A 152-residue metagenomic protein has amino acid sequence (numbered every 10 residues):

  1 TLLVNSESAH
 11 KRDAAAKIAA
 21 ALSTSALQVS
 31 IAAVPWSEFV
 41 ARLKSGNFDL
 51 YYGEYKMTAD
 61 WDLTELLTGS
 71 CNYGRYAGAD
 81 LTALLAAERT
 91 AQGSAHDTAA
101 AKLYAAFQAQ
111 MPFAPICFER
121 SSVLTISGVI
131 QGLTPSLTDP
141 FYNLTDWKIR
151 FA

Functional and structural regions predicted by a protein language model:
T1-A9, Y51-E54, Q92-S127: Bilobed periplasmic-binding protein-like "clamshell/Venus-flytrap" ligand-binding domains
T1-M57: Ligand/substrate-recognition segments at binding pockets and active sites
D13-A20, T24, A41, A79-A86 (+1 more regions): Solvent-exposed, polar/charged alpha-helical surfaces in well-ordered, non-transmembrane soluble domains, broadly
A16, N72-Y73, A100, C117: Short secondary-structure boundary micro-motifs
A20-V29, R89-T90, T98, D146-A152: Conserved C-terminal helix/tail region of periplasmic/extracytoplasmic solute-binding proteins
R42-G46, T64-T90, E119-A152: Short, solvent-exposed loop/beta-turn-alpha elements that line the ligand-binding surface or hinge of extracytoplasmic
Y51-Y55, Y73-Y76, Y104, Y142: Sequence-level detector for tyrosine residue identity
W61: Glycine/Thr-rich phosphate-binding loops of Rossmann-like dinucleotide-binding domains
